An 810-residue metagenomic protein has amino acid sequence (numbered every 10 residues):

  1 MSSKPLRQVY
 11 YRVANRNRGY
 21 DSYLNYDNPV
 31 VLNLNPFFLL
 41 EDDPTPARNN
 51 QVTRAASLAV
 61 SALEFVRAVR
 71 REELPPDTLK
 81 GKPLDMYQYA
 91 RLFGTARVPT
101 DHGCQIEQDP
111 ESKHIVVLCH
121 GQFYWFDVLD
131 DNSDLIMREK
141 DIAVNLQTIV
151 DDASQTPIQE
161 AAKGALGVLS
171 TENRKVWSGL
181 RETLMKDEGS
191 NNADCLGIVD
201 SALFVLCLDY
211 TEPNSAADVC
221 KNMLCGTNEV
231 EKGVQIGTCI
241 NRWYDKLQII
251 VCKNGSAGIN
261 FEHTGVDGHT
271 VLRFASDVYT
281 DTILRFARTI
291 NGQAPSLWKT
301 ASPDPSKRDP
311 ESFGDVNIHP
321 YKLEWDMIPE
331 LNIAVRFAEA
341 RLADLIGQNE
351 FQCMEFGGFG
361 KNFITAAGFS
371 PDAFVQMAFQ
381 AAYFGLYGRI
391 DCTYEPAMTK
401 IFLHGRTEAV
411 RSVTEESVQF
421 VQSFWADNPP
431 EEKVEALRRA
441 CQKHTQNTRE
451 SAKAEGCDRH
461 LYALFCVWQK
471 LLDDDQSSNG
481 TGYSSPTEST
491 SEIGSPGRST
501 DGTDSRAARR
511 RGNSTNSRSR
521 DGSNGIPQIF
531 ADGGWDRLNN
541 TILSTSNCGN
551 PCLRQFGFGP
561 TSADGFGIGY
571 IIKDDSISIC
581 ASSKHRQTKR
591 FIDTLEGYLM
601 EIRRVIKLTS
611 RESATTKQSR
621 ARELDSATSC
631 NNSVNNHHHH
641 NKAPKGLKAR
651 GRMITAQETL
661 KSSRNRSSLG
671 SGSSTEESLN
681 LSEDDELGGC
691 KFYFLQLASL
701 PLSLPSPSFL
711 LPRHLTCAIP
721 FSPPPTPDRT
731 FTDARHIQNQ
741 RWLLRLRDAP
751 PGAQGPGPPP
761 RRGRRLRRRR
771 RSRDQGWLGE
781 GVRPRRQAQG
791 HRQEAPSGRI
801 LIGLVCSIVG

Functional and structural regions predicted by a protein language model:
M1-D245, N254-G255, E262, V266-L697 (+4 more regions): Long, Pro/Ser/Thr-rich low-complexity/intrinsically disordered regulatory tracts in eukaryotic proteins
